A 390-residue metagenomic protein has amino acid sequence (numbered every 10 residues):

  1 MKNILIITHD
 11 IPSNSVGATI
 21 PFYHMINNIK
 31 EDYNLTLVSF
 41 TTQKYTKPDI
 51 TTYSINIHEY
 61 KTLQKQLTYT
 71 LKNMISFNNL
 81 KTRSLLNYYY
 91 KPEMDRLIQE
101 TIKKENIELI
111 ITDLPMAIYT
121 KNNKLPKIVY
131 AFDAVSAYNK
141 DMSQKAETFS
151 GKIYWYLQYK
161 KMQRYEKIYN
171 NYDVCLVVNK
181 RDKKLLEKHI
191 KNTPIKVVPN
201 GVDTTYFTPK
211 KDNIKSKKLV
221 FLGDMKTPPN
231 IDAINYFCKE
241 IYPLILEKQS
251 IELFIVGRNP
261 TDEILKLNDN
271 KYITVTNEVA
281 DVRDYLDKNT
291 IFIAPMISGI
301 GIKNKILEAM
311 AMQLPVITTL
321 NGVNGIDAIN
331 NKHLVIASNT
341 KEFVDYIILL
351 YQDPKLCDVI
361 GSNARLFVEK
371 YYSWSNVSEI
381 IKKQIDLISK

Functional and structural regions predicted by a protein language model:
M1-N56, K103-E105: N-terminal subdomain of nucleotide-sugar transferases
H9, Q66-L85, I128-Q163, D224: Acceptor-binding helix/loop patch of EC 2.4 sugar-transfer enzymes, predominantly nucleotide-sugar-dependent
H24, R96-Q99, V135, K152-C175: Membrane-proximal helix-turn-helix segments that form the acceptor-binding/catalytic region of lipid-linked
G201-F207, D212-N268, V275-V282, L286-D287: Conserved catalytic-core segment of nucleotide-activated headgroup transferases in glycan assembly
D287-G301, M312-P315: Acidic donor-binding loop of glycosyltransferase active sites
K305-E308, P315-T319: Short hydrophobic beta-strand element within catalytic cores of glycosyltransferases and related nucleotide-activated
L334-K341, L349-P354: Conserved acidic donor-binding segment of nucleotide-sugar-dependent glycosyltransferases
L356-K370, V377-K383: A short, well-ordered alpha-helix in the C-terminal region of glycosyltransferases
